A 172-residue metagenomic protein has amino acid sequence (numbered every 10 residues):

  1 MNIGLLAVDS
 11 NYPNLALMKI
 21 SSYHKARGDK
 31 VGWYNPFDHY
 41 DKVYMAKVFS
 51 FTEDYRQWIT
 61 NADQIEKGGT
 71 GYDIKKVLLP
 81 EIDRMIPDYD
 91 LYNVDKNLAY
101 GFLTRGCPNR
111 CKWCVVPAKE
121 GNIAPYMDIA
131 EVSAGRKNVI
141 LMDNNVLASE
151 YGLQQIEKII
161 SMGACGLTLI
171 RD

Functional and structural regions predicted by a protein language model:
M1-G4, K30, N97, R110 (+1 more regions): Residues that mark the start of a beta-strand
M1-Q64: A short, structured N-terminal alpha-helical element that caps or precedes a catalytic domain
L6-S10, M45-S50, G68-G71, D143-V146 (+1 more regions): Structural motif
Y40-Y44, K112, K137-V139: Conserved acidic residues
Q64-V77: Short beta-strand elements of ligand-binding domains
K76-N97: Short, charged low-complexity linear segments at domain edges
V94-G135: Canonical Radical SAM [4Fe-4S] cluster-binding loop centered on the CxxxCxxC motif and its immediate flanking residues
A134-D172: Conserved SAM/AdoMet-binding glycine-rich loop
